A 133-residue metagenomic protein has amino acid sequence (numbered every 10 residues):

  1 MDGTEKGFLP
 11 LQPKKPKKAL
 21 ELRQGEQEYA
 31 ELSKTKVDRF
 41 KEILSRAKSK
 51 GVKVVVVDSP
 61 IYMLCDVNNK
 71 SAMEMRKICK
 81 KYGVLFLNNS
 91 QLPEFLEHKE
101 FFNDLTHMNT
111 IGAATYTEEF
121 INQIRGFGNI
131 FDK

Functional and structural regions predicted by a protein language model:
M1-K50: Secreted/periplasmic serine-hydrolase-like ester/acetyl group-modifying domain
K18-E21, G25, K53, Q91-E94 (+1 more regions): A generic structural signal for ordered alpha-helices
Q27-Y29, S59-I61, L105: A short, structure-level motif marking secondary-structure boundaries and short turns
E31-K36, Y62-N69: Acidic-and-aromatic substrate-binding clefts and catalytic sites of carbohydrate-active enzymes
V37, K41-L44, A72, T117 (+1 more regions): Extracytoplasmic/secreted envelope proteins and their assembly/folding machinery, especially bacterial periplasmic
K41-V67: Active-site segments of SGNH/GDSL-like serine hydrolases that catalyze O-acetyl group transfer/hydrolysis on lipids
N69-R76: Charged helix-capping and loop-helix junction motifs
R76-F127, K133: Catalytic His-Asp segment of secreted/periplasmic serine-dependent ester chemistry enzymes
